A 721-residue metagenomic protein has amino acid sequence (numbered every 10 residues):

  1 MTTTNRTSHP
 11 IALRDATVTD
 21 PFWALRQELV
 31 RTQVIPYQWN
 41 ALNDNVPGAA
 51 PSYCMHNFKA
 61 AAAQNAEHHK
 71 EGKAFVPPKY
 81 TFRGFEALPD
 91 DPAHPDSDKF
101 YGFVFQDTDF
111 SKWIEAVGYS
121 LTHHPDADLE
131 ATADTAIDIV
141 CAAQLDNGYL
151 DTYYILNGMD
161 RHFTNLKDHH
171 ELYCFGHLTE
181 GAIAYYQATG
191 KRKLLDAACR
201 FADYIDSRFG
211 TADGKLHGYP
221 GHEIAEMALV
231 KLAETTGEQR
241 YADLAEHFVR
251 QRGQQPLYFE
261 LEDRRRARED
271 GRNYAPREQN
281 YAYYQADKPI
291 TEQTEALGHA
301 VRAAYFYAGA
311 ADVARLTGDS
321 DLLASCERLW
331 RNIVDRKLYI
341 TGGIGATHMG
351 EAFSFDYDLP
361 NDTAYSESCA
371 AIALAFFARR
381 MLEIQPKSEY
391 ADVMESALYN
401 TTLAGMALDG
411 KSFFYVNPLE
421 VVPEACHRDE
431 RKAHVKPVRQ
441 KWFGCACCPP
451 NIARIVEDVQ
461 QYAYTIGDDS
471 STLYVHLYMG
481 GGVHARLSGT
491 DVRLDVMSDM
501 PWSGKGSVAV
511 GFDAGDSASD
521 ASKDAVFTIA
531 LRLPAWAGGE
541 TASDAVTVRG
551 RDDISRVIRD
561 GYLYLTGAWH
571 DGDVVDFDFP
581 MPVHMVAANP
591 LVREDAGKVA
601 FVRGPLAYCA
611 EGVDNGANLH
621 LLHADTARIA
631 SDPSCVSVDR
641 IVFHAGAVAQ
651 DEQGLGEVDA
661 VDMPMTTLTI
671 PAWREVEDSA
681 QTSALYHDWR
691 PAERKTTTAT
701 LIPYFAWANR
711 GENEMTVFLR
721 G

Functional and structural regions predicted by a protein language model:
M1-D109, D134-Y153: Low-complexity, Ser/Thr/Pro/Gly-enriched N-terminal "stalk/linker" regions
D15, P21, A245, C326 (+7 more regions): C-terminal beta-rich recognition modules with glycine/proline-rich loops and embedded aromatic residues
D20, Q27, W39, M55 (+11 more regions): Hydrophobic core segments within long, regular secondary-structure runs in both alpha- and beta-rich folds
W23, I114-A127, G176-K191, A225-E238 (+4 more regions): Well-ordered alpha-helical scaffold segments within catalytic/enzyme domains
S52, H56-G102, D151-H170, P220-L232 (+3 more regions): Carbohydrate-binding/catalytic loop surfaces
N157-T235: A conserved hydrophobic secondary-structure block that centers on an alpha-helix together with its immediately flanking
R315-R336, L359-K411, V422: Catalytic-core region of carbohydrate-active enzymes that cleave or remodel glycosidic bonds
G539-T566, M585-L591: Solvent-exposed beta-strand/loop surfaces of large extracellular or lumenal domains
